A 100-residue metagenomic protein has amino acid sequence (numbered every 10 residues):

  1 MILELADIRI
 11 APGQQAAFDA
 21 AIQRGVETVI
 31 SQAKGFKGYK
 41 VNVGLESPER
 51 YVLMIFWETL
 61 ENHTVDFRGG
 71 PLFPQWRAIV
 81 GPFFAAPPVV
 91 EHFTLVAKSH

Functional and structural regions predicted by a protein language model:
I2, K40-V52, Q75-H100: Glycine-rich beta-strand-turn "strand-cap" elements at beta-sheet edges
I2-R9: Short glycine-/aliphatic-rich beta-strand segments at the starts of folded cytosolic domains
R9, N42, M54-F56: Short hydrophobic/aromatic beta-strand micro-patches that form the beta-sheet surface supporting nucleotide- or nucleic
R9-I22: Short, surface-exposed ligand-recognition loops at beta-strand->loop->(often short) alpha-helix junctions that present
P12-Q14, L45-S47, L60-E61: Feature marks short, surface-exposed loop/turn motifs that line or immediately flank catalytic pockets and channel
A16, E61-H63, K98-H100: Residue-level signal for secondary-structure boundary sites
R24, T28-F36, F56-V89: An amphipathic, aromatic/His-enriched active-site/gating alpha helix that lines ligand/cofactor pockets
